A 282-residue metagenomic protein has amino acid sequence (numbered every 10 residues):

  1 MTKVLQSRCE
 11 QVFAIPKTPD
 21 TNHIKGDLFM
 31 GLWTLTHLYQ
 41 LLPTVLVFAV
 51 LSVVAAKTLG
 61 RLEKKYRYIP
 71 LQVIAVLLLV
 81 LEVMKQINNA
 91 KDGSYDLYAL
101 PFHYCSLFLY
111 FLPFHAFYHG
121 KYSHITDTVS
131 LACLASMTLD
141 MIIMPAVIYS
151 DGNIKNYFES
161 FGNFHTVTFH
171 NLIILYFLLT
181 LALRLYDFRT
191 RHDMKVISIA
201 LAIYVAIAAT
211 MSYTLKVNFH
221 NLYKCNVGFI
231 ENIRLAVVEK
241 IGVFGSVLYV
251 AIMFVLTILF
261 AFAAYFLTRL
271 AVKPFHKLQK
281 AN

Functional and structural regions predicted by a protein language model:
L28-T36, T58-Y68, M84-D96, K155-N156: Short juxtamembrane and helix-loop transition motifs at transmembrane-helix boundaries in membrane proteins
L32-V45, V196-I203, Y213-A264: Membrane-interface transmembrane-helix boundary segments in multi-pass integral membrane proteins
L41-A49, P101-F111, V129, A135 (+1 more regions): Membrane-embedded alpha-helical segments of multi-pass membrane proteins, especially the transmembrane helices
S52-A55, F111-H115, L172-H192: Alpha-helical transmembrane segments in multipass membrane proteins, preferentially the mid-helix core
K64-V76, S123-S130, D193-I197: Membrane-interfacial loop-to-transmembrane alpha-helix junctions, especially the N-terminal start
L77-I87, C133-P145, L201-S212: Aromatic-anchored segments of alpha-helical transmembrane domains
D92-T126: Hydrophobic/aromatic-rich structural module bridging two neighboring secondary-structure elements via a short loop
F114-L181: Membrane-proximal helix-loop-helix units in multi-pass membrane proteins
